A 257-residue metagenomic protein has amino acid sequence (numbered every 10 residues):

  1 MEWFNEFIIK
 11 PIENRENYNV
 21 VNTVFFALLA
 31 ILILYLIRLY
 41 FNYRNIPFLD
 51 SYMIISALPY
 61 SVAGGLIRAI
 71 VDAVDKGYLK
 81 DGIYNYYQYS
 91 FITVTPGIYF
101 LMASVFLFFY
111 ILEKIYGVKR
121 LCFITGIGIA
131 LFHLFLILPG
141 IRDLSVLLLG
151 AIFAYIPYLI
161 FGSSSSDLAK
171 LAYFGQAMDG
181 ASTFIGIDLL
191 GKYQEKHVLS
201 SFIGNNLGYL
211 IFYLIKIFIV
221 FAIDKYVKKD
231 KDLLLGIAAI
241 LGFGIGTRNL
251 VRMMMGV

Functional and structural regions predicted by a protein language model:
M1-V257: Charge-biased, low-complexity intrinsically disordered regions
